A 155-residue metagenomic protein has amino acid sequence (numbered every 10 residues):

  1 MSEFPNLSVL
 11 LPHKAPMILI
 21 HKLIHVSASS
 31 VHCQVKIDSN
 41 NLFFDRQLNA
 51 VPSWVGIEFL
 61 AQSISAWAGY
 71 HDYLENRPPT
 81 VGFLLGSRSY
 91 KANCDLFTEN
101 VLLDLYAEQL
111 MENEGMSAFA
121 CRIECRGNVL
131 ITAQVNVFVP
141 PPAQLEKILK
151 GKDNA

Functional and structural regions predicted by a protein language model:
S2-L7, V101-L105: Short Pro/Gly-enriched beta-strand edge/turn motifs at strand-loop
N6-L11, N93-D95: Short boundary/loop segments of OB/S1/cold-shock single-stranded nucleic-acid-binding domains
A15-P52: Catalytic strand-loop segment that frames the active site of acyl-thioester-processing enzymes
M17-L19, L103, S117: Hydrophobic core residues within well-ordered beta-strands of beta-rich domains
L19-K22, G86, K91, Y106-E108 (+2 more regions): Residues located in well-ordered beta-strands
P52-N76: Active-site helix/loop of acyl-thioester processing domains in fatty-acid/polyketide metabolism, spanning hotdog-fold
A66, T98-V101, E108-A155: HotDog/MaoC-like acyl-thioester-processing domains
W67-D104: Hydrophobic beta-strand-centered segment that forms part of the acyl-chain substrate-binding groove
